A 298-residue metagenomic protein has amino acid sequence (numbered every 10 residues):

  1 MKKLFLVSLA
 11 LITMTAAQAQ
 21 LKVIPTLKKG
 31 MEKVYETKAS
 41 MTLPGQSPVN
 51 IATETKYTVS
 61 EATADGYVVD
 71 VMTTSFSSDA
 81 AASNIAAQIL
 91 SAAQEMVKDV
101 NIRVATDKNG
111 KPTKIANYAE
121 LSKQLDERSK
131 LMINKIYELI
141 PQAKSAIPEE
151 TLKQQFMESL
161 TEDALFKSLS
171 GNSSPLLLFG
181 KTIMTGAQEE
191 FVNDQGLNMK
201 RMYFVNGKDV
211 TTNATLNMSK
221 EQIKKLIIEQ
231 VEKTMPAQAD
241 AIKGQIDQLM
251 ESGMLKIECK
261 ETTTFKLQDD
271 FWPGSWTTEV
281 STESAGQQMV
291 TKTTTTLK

Functional and structural regions predicted by a protein language model:
M1-V23: Bacterial Sec-dependent N-terminal signal peptides
L9, T13, Y67, P112-K114 (+1 more regions): Residues in flexible loops and secondary-structure boundaries
M14, P141, P148, M235-P236 (+1 more regions): Short, flexible coil/linker elements and helix-boundary hinge sites characteristic of intrinsically disordered
Q20-D107, K181-K298: Acidic, serine/threonine-rich low-complexity disordered tracts
D65-V71, E95-M132, I136-E138: Surface-exposed, low-complexity/disordered segments and acidic/polar micro-motifs at processing/linker regions
N117-E232: Acidic, serine/threonine- and glycine-rich low-complexity intrinsically disordered segments that serve as flexible
